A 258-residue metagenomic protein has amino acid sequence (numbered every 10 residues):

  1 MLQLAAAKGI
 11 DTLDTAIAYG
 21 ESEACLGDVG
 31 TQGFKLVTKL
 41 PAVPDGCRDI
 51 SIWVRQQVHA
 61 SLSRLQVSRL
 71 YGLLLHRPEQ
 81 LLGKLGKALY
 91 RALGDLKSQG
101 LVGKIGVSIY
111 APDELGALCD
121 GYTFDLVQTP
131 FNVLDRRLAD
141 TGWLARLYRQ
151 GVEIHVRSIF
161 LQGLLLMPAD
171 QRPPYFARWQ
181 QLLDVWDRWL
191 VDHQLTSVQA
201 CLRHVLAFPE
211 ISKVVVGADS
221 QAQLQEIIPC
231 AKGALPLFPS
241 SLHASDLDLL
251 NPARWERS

Functional and structural regions predicted by a protein language model:
M1-A5, D49-L65, Y110-A117, C201: Short, acidic/polar
M1-K35: N-terminal binding-site loop/beta-alpha segment at the start of enzyme catalytic domains that lines or forms
L13, L70, I105: Glycine-centered flexible beta-alpha turn that most often forms the glycine-rich phosphate-binding loop
D14-A24, V43-S51, Q80-K84, V133-A139: Acidic-and-aromatic substrate-binding clefts and catalytic sites of carbohydrate-active enzymes
A24-K39, R91-G100: Alpha-helix-loop-beta-strand connector modules within alpha/beta enzyme cores
L26-K35, L62-S68, L118-Y122, A145-R149: Acidic (Asp/Glu)-rich catalytic clusters
L62-L81: Active-site groove signature of glycoside hydrolases
P78-L250, R254-E256: Beta/alpha (TIM)-barrel catalytic core signal, keyed to glycine-rich beta->alpha loops juxtaposed to Asp/Glu that bind
